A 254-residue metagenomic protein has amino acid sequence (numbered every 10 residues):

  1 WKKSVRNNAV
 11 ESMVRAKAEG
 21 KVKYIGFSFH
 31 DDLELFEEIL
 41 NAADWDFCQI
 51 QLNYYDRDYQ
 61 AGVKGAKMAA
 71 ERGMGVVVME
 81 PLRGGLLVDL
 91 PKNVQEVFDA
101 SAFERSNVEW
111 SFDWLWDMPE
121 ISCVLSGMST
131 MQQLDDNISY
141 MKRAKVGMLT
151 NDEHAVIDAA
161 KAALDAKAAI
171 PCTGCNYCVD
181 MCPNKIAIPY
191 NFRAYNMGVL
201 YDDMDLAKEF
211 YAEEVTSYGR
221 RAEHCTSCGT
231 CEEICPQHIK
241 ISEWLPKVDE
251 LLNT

Functional and structural regions predicted by a protein language model:
W1-L82, D89-Q95, A102-F103, D117: Glycine/proline-rich, positively charged, aromatic-decorated active-site loop/lid region on the catalytic face
G26-F29, V124-G127, M181, C225 (+1 more regions): Active-site-adjacent beta-strand anchor residues
E37, D113, E233: Active-site phosphate/pyrophosphate- and oxyanion-stabilizing loops and adjacent acidic/basic residues in soluble
E71-V77, P81, L87-L149, D165-V199 (+1 more regions): Conserved short secondary-structure transition element at the edge of the structured enzyme core that lines
G147-A169, K185-H224, C228-T230, H238-T254: Ferredoxin-type iron-sulfur electron-transfer modules in oxidoreductases and energy-metabolism complexes
